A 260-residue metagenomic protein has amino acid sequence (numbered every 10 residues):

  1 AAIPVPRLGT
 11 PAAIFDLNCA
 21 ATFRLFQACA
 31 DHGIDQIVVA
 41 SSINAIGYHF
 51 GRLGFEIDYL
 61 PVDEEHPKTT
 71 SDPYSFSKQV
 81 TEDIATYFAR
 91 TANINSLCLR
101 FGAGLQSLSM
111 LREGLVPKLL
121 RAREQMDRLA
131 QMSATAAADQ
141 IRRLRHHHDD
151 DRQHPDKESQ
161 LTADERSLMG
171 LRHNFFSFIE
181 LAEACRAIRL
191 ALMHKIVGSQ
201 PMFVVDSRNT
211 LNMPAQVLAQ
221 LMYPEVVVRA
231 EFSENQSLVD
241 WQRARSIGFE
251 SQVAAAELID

Functional and structural regions predicted by a protein language model:
A1, I37-I43, L99-F101: SDR active-site strand-loop-helix element
A1-L17: NAD(P)H-binding glycine-rich loop region in Rossmannoid oxidoreductase-like domains and their noncatalytic homologs
A13-R24, F76-S77, I179: Glycine-rich NAD(P)-binding loop of the Rossmann-fold in SDR/ketoreductase-type enzymes
D16, R52-S96: Catalytic helix-loop patch of NAD(P)-dependent Rossmann-fold dehydrogenases
A21, L25-C29, I84-A85, A187 (+1 more regions): Hydrophobic positions on the long internal alpha-helix of Rossmann-like NAD(P)-dependent oxidoreductase domains
F23-S71: Conserved Rossmann-fold NAD(P)-dependent oxidoreductase catalytic core, especially the SDR/UDP-sugar
T91-I94, Q106-D127, A138, D150-H154 (+2 more regions): Glycine/proline-rich active-site loop of Rossmann-fold NAD(P)-dependent oxidoreductases
L171, F175-D260: C-terminal substrate-binding subdomain of Rossmann-fold SDR/epimerase-dehydratase oxidoreductases
